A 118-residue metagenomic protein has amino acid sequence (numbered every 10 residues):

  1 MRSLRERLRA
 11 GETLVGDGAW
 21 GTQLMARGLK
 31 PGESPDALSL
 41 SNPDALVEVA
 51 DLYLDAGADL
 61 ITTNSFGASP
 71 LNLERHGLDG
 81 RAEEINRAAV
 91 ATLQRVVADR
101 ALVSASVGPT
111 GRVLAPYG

Functional and structural regions predicted by a protein language model:
M1-G118: Domain-level signal for soluble alpha/beta catalytic cores
